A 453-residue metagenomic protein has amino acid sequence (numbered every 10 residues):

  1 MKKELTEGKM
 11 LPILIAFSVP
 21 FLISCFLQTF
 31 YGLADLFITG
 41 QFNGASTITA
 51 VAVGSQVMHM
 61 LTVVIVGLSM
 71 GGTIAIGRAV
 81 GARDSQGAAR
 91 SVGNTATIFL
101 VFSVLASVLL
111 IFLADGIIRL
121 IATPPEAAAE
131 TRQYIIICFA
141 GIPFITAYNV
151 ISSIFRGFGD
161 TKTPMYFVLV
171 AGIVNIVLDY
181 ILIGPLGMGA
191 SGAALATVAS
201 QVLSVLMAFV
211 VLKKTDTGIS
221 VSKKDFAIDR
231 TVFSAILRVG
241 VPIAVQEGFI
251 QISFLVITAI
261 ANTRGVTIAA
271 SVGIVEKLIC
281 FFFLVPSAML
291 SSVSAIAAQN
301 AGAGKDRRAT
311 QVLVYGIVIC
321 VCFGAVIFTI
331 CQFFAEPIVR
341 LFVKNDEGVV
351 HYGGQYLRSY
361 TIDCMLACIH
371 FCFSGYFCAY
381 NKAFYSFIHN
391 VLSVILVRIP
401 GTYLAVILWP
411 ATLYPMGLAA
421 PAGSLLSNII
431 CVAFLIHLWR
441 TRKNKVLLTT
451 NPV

Functional and structural regions predicted by a protein language model:
M1-S18, I76-G141, P185-V241, A297-D363 (+1 more regions): Short alpha-helical transmembrane segments in multi-pass integral membrane proteins
L5-F42, Q56-G71, A75, L100-S107 (+6 more regions): N-terminal transmembrane alpha-helices
A16-D35, I137, A171, S200-S204 (+4 more regions): Transmembrane helical elements of multi-pass membrane transporters/channels
F21, C25, F37, I74 (+16 more regions): Transmembrane alpha-helix boundary and packing residues in multipass membrane permease domains and related
F30-T49, I118-P125, I181-M188, G248-K277 (+4 more regions): Helix-terminus/linker motif at the lipid-water interface of multi-pass membrane proteins
L33-L36, V108, V150-I154, I173-I181 (+6 more regions): Alpha-helical transmembrane segments of multipass membrane proteins
I48-V108, I145-P164, T258, S271-A335 (+1 more regions): Small-residue-rich hydrophobic transmembrane alpha-helices
C138-R156, P164-G172, A193-L206, S287-L290 (+4 more regions): Short runs within selected transmembrane alpha-helices of multi-pass transporters and secretion channels
